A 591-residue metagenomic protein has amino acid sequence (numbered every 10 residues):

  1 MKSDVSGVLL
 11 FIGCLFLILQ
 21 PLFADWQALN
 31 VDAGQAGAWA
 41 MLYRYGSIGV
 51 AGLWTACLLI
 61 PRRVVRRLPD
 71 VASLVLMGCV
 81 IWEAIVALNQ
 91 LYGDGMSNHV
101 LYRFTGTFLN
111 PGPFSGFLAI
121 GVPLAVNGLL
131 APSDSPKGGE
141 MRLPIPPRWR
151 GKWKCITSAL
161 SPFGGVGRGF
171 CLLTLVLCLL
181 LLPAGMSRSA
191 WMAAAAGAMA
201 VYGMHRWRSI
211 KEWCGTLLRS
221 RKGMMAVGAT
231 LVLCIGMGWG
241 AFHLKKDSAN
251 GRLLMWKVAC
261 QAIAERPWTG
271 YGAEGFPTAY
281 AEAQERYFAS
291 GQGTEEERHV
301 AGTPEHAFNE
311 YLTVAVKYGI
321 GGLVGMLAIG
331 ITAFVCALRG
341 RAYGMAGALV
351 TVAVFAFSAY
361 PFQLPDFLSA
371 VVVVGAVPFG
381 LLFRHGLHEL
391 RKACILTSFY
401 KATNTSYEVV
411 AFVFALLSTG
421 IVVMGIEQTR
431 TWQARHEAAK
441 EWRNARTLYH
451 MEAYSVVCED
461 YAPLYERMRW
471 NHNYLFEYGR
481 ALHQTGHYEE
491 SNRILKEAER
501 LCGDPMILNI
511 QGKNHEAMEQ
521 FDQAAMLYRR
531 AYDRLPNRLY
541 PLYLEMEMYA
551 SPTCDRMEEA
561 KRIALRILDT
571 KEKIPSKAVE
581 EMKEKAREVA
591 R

Functional and structural regions predicted by a protein language model:
G7-D25, Y43-L59, R67-Y102, G106-K211 (+8 more regions): Alpha-helical transmembrane segments of multi-pass inner-membrane proteins
G95-Y102, A273-K317: Interfacial juxtamembrane loops and adjacent helix segments that form the catalytic/substrate-binding surfaces
G238-L254, Y407-M451: Hydrophobic alpha-helical transmembrane segments in integral membrane proteins
W442, N473-E477, M506-I510, L539-E545 (+1 more regions): Alpha-solenoid helical repeat scaffolds
M451, T485, M518, P552-C554: Structural motif corresponding to the intra-repeat A-B loop/turn of tetratricopeptide repeats
R469-W470, C502-G503, P536, E572: Short coil turns that delineate tetratricopeptide repeat
